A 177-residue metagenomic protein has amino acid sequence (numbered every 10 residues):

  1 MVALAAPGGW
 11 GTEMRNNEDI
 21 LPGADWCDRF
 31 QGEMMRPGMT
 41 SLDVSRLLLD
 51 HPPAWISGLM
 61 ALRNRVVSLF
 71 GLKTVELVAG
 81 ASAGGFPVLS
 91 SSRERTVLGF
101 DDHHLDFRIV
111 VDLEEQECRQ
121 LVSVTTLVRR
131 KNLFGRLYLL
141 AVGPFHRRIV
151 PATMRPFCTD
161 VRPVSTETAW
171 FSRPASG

Functional and structural regions predicted by a protein language model:
M1-F70: Hydrophobic ligand-binding cavity/cleft-lining segments
D25-Q31, R95, L121-S123: Intrinsic-disorder/low-complexity, polar/charged segments enriched in Ser/Thr/Lys/Arg/Asp/Glu/Gln
S57-N64, S68, G135, L139-G143 (+1 more regions): Short hydrophobic helices that act as membrane-entry/anchoring signals
L69, K73, L77-V78: Active-site donor-binding segments of glycosyltransferases and PAPS-dependent sulfotransferases
L77-E117: Hydrophobic-ligand binding "helix-grip"
V88, E117-R119, P156, D160: Hydrophobic/basic alpha-helical segments enriched in Actinobacteria
H103-L140: Beta-strand/loop substructures that line and gate deep hydrophobic ligand-binding cavities in soluble
L137-F171, S176: A conserved amphipathic terminal alpha-helix motif
